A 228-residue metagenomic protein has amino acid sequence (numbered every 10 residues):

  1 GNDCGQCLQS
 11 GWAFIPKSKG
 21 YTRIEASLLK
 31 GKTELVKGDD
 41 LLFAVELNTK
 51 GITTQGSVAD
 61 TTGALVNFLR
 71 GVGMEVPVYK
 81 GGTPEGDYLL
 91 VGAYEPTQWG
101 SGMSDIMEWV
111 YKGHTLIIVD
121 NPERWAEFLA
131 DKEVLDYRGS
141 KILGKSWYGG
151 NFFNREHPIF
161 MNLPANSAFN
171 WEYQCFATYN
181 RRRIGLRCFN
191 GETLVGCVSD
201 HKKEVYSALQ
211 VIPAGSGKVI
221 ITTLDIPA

Functional and structural regions predicted by a protein language model:
G1-G5: Contiguous segments within soluble domain cores/interaction surfaces
Q6-K19: Short, hydrophobic beta-strand segments
K19-V91, D120-P122, R138-G149, A228: Aromatic-Pro/Gly-enriched surface loop or interdomain linker that acts as a lid/target-recognition segment
T54, E85-D87, K112-T115, G217-K218: Loop/turn elements at helix/coil->beta-strand transitions in domains of secreted/extracellular proteins
R70, K145-A228: Catalytic beta-strand/loop cores that center a nucleophilic Ser/Cys/Thr and support acyl-enzyme chemistry
G73-E75, S101-S104, K203-A208: Alpha-helical scaffolding within the catalytic cores of extracellular/periplasmic polymer-degrading hydrolases
Y88-A93, I117, V219-T223: Structural motif
E95-F176: A glycine-rich, often tryptophan-bearing local segment used as a flexible ligand/cofactor-contacting loop or short
